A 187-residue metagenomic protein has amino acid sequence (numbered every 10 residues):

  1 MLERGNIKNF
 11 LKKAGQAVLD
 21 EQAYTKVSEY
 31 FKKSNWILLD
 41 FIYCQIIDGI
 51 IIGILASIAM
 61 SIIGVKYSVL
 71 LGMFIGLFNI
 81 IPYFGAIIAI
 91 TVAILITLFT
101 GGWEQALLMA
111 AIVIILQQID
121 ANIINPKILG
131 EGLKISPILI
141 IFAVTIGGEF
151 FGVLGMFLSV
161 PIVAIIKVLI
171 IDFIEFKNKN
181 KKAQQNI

Functional and structural regions predicted by a protein language model:
M1-I96, W103-L107: Alpha-helical transmembrane segments and their immediate interhelical loop/hinge regions in multi-pass membrane
G85, F99, G155-L158: Flexible interhelical turns and helix-capping residues at alpha-helix boundaries within structured domains
A106-I187: Hydrophobic alpha-helical transmembrane segments of membrane transport and translocation systems, primarily multi-pass
